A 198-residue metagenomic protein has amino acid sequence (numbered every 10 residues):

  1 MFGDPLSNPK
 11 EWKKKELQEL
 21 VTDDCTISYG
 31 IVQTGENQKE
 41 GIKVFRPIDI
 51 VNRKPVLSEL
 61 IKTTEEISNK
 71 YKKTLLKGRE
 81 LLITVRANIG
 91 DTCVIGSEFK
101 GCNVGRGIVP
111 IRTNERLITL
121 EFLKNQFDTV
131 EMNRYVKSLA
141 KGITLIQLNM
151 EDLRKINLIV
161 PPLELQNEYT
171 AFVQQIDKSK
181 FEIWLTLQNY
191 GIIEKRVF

Functional and structural regions predicted by a protein language model:
M1-S28, K155-V197: Non-catalytic DNA-recognition/assembly elements of restriction-modification systems
Q18-T34, I48-G78, E98: Sequence-specific dsDNA recognition surfaces
G41, E59, G105-G107: A generic structural signal for short beta-strands and their flanking turns/coil linkers
R46-P47, E66-D128: A short beta-sheet element
G101-V109, L120-E121, K141-N167: A short glycine-rich beta-alpha junction/loop motif
M132-V136: Periplasmic-binding protein-like
